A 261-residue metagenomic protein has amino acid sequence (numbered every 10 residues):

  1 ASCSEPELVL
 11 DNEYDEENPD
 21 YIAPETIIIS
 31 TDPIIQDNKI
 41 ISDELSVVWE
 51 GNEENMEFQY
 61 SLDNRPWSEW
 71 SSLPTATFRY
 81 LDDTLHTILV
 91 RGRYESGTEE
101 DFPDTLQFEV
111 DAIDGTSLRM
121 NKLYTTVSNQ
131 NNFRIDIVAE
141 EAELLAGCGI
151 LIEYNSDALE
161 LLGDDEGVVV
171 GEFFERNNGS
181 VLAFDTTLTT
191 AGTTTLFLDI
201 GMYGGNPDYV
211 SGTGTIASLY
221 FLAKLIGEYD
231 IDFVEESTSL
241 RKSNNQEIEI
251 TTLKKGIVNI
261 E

Functional and structural regions predicted by a protein language model:
S4-G115: Low-complexity, disordered linker/stalk regions enriched in Pro/Thr/Ser/Gly
P6-E7, E109-E261: Acidic, low-complexity intrinsically disordered segments
